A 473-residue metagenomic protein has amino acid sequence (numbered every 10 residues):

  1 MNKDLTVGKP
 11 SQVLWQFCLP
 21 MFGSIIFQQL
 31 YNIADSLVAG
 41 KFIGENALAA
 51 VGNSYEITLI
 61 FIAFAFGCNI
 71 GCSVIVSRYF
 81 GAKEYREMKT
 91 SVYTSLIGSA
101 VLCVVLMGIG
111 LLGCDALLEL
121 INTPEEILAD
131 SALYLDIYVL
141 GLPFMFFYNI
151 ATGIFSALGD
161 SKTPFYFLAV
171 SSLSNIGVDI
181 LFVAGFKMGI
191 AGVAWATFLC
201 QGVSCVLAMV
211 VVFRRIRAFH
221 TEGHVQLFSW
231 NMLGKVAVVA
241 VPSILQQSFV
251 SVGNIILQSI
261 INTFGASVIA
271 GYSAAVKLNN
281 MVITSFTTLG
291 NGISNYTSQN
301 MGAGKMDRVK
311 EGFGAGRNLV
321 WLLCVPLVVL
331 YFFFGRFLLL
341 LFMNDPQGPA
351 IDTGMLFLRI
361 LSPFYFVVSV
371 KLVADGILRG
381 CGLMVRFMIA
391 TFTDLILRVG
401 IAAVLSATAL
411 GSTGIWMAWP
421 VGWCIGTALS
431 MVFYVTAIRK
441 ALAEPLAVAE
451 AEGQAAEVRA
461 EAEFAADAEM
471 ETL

Functional and structural regions predicted by a protein language model:
M1-C18, V76-G141, G185-V241, T297-F364 (+1 more regions): Short alpha-helical transmembrane segments in multi-pass integral membrane proteins
S11-L30, A34, I57-F64, L140 (+7 more regions): Residue-level signal for short hydrophobic patches within transmembrane helices of multi-pass membrane transporters
Q16-D35, I137, Y148, S171 (+4 more regions): Transmembrane helical elements of multi-pass membrane transporters/channels
L30-A49, L118-E125, L181-M188, S248-K277 (+4 more regions): Helix-terminus/linker motif at the lipid-water interface of multi-pass membrane proteins
A39-L59, E125-D130, I190-A191, M232-V239 (+5 more regions): Interfacial/gating helices of multi-pass transporter permease domains
L48-G108, M145-P164, G271-G335, V368-A390: Small-residue-rich hydrophobic transmembrane alpha-helices
I60-A63, N175-I180, S204-M209, M281-T284 (+3 more regions): Hydrophobic transmembrane alpha-helices of multi-pass small-molecule transporters
N69, Y138-S156, P164-N175, V193-V206 (+4 more regions): Short runs within selected transmembrane alpha-helices of multi-pass transporters and secretion channels
